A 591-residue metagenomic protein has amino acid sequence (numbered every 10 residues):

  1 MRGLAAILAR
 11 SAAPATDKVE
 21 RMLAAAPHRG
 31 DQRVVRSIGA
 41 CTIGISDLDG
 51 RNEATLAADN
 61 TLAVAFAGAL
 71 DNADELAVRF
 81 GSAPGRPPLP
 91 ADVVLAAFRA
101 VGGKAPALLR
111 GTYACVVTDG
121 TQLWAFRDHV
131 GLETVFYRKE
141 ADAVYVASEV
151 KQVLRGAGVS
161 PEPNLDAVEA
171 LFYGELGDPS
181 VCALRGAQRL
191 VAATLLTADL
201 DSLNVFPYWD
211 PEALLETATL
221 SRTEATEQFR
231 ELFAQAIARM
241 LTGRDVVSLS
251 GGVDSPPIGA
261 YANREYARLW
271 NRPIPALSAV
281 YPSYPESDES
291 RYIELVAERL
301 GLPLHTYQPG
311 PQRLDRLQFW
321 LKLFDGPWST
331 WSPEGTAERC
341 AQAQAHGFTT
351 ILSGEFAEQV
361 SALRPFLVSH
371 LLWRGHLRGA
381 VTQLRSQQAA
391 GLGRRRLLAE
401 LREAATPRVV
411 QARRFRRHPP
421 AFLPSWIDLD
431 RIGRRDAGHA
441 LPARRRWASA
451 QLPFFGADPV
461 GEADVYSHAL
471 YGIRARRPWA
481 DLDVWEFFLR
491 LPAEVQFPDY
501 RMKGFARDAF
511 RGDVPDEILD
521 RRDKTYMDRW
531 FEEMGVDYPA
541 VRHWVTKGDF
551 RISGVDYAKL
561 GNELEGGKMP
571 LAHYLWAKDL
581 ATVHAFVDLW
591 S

Functional and structural regions predicted by a protein language model:
M1-F319, T336, E517, R521 (+1 more regions): Cysteine-centered catalytic environments shared across enzyme families
M1-T16, T121-V135, K139-D142, A213-A440 (+5 more regions): ATP-dependent adenylate-handling active sites, centered on carboxylate activation for C-N bond formation
G3, L95-R99, E169-G177, A450-E462 (+1 more regions): Short, hydrophobic/amphipathic alpha-helical patches that form generic packing surfaces within helical domains
E75-F80, L154-R155, G433-A443, F488-L489 (+2 more regions): Short amphipathic alpha-helical segments and their helix-coil junctions
A83-L89, G158, E162-L165, E224 (+4 more regions): Structural motif
A83-R86, I473-R477, S553: A Lys/Arg-rich helix-loop hairpin that forms a DNA/phosphate-binding surface
L89-V93, K503-A509, R521-F531: Polar, surface-exposed loop/tail segments that function as active-site lids or cofactor/substrate-recognition elements
P365, V514-P570, Y574: PAPS-dependent sulfotransferase catalytic core
